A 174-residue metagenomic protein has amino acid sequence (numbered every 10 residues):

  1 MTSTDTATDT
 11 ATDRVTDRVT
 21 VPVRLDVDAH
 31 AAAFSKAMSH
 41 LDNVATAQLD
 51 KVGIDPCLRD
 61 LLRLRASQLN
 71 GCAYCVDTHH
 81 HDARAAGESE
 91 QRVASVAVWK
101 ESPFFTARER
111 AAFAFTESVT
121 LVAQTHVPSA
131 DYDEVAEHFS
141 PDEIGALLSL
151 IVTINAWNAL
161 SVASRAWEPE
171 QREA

Functional and structural regions predicted by a protein language model:
M1-A174: Hydrophobic alpha-helical segments
